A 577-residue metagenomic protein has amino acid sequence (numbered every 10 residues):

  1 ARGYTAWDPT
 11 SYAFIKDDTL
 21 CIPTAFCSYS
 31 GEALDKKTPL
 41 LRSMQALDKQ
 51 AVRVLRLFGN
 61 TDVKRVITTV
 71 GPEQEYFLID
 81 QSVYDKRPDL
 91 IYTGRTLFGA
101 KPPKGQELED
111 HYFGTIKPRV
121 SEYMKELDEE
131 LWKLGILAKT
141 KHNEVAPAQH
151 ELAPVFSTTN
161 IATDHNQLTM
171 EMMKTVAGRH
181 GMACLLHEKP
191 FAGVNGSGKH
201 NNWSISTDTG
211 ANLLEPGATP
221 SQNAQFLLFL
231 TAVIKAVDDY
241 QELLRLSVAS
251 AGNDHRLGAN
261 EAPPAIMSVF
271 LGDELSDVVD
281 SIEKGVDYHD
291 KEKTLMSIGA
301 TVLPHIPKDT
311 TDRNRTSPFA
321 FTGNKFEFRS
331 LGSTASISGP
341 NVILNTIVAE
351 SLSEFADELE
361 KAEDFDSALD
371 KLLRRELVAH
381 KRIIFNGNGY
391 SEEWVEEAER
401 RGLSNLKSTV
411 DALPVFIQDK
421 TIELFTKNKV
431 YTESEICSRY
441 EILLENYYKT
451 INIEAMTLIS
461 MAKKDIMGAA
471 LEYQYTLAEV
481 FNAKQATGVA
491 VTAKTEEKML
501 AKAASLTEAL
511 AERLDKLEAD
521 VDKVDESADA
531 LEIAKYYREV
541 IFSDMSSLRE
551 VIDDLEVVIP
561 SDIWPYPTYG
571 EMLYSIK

Functional and structural regions predicted by a protein language model:
A1-L186, N195-G198, I205-E441: Glycine-rich, acidic/polar active-site loops that bind/position phosphate-bearing ligands
P190: Glycine-rich N-terminal segment of FAD-binding domains in flavoprotein oxidoreductases, spanning the beta-loop-helix
L373, V378-K577: C-terminal amphipathic alpha-helical interaction region
